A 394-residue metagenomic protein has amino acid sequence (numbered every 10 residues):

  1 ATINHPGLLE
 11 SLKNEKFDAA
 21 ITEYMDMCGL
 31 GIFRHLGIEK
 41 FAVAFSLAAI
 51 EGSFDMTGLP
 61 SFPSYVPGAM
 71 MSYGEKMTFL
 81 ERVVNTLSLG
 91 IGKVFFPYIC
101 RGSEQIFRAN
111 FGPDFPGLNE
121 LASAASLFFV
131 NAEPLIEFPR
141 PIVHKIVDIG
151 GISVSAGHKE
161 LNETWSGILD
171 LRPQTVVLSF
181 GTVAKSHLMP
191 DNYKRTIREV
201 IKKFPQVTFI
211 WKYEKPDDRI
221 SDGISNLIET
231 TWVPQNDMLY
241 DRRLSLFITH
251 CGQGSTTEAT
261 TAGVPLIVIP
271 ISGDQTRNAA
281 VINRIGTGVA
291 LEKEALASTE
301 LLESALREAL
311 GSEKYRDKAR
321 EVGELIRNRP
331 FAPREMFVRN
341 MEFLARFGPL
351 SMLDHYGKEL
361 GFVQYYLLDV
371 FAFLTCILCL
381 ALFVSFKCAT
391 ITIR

Functional and structural regions predicted by a protein language model:
A1-G31, K76-L118, S123-A124: Conserved nucleotide-sugar donor-binding subdomain of glycosyltransferases
A1-M77, P134: Conserved nucleotide-sugar donor-interacting segment of glycosyltransferase catalytic cores, predominantly GT-B
T22, T231-A279: A donor-sugar binding/catalytic signature common to diverse glycosyltransferases and related nucleotide-sugar
G31-H35, G52-D55, I136-H144, D217-N226 (+2 more regions): Short loop/helix-cap segments at secondary-structure boundaries that form the rim of catalytic
L36-F41, Q206-V207, V264: A short helix->loop->beta-strand "cap" motif at the edges of active sites that frequently abuts
C100, F111, E120-L121, L127 (+1 more regions): C-terminal amphipathic helix plus adjacent low-complexity, charged tail appended to glycosyltransferase catalytic
S123-A124, I136-G223, V233-Q235: Conserved catalytic-core segment of nucleotide-activated headgroup transferases in glycan assembly
G273-A305, P333: Change "using UDP/GDP/dTDP sugars" to "using nucleotide sugars
